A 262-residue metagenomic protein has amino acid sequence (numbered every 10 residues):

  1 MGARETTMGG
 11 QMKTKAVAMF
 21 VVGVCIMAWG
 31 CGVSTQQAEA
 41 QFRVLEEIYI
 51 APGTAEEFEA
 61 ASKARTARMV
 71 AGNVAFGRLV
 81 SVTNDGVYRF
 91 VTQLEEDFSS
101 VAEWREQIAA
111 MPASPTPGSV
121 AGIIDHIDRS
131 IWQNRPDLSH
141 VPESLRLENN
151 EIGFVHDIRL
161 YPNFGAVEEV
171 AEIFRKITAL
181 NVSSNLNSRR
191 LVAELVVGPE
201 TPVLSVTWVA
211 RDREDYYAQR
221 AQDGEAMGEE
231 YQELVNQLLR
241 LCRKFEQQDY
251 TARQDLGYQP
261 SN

Functional and structural regions predicted by a protein language model:
E5-T6, G10-V21: Bacterial N-terminal signal peptides that target proteins for export
M19-W29: Bacterial N-terminal signal peptides
C31-N262: Short S/T/G/P-rich N-terminal loop/turn motif that feeds into the first structured element of a domain
